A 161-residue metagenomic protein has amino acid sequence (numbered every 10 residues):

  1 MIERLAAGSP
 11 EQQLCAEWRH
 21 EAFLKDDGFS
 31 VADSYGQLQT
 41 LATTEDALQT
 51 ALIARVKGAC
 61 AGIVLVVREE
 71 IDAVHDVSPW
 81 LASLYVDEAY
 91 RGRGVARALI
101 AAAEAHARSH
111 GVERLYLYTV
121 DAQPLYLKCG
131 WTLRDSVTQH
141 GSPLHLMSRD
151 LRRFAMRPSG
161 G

Functional and structural regions predicted by a protein language model:
M1-C15: A short beta-loop-alpha structural element at the N-terminal edge of CoA-dependent acyl/N-acetyltransferase catalytic
R19, F23-I53: Active-site rim helix/loop that mediates acceptor-substrate recognition in acyltransferases
Q49, D76, L81, S142: Short coil/loop residues immediately preceding or within conserved phosphate-binding loops of NTP-utilizing enzyme
A51-I53, A59-E69, W80, Y85: Conserved beta-strand in the GNAT
Y90, G94-A102: Conserved acetyl-CoA pyrophosphate-binding loop and the N-cap/start of the following alpha-helix in GNAT-like
E113, L117-Q123, D135-G161: C-terminal "cap" of GNAT-fold acetyltransferases
Y126, W131: Conserved active-site tyrosine of GNAT-family acetyltransferases
